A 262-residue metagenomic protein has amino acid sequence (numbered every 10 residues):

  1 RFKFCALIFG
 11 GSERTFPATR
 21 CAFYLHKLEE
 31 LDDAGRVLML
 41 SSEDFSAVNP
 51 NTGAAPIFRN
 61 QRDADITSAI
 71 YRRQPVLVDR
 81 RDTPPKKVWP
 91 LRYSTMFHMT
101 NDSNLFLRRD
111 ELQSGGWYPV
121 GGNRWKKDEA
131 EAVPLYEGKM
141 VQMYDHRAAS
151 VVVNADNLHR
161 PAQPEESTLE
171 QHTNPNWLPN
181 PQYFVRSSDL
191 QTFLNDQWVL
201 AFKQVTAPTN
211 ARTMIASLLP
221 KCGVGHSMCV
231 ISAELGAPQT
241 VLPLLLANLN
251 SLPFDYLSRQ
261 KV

Functional and structural regions predicted by a protein language model:
F2-V199: Polynucleotide-recognition surfaces of large bacterial nucleic-acid defense/processing enzymes
E13-P17, Q197, V205-T213, L219-C222 (+1 more regions): Basic, amphipathic alpha-helical recognition segments used for DNA target recognition
